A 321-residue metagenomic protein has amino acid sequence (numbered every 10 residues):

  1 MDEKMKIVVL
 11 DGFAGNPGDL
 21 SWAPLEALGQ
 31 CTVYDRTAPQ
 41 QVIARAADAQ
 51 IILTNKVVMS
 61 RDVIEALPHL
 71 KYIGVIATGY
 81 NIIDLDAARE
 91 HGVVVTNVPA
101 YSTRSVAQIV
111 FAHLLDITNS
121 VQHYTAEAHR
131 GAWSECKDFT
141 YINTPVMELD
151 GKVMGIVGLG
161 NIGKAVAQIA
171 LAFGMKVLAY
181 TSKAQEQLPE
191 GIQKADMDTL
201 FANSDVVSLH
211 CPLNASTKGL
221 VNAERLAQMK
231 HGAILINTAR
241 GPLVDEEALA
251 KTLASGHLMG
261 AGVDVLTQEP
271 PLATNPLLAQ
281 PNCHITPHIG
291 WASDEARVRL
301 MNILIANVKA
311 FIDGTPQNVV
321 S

Functional and structural regions predicted by a protein language model:
M1-A49, L178: N-terminal glycine-/charge-rich "phosphate-binding" loop or analogous flexible N-terminal tail
D35, I76-A77, V93-R104, T181 (+2 more regions): Short beta->alpha connector loops at strand-helix junctions that form conserved, small/polar/Pro-enriched
A49, L67, S204, G232: An anion/phosphate-binding loop that grips the pyrophosphate of nucleotide cofactors and donors
H91, P99-V153, V320: Phosphate-binding beta-alpha-beta segment of Rossmann-like dinucleotide-binding domains, i.e., the NAD(P)
V95, K176, H231-S321: Rossmann-like dinucleotide-binding domain for NAD(H)/NADP(H)
T140-H231: Rossmann-like dinucleotide/phosphate-binding beta-alpha-beta segment
